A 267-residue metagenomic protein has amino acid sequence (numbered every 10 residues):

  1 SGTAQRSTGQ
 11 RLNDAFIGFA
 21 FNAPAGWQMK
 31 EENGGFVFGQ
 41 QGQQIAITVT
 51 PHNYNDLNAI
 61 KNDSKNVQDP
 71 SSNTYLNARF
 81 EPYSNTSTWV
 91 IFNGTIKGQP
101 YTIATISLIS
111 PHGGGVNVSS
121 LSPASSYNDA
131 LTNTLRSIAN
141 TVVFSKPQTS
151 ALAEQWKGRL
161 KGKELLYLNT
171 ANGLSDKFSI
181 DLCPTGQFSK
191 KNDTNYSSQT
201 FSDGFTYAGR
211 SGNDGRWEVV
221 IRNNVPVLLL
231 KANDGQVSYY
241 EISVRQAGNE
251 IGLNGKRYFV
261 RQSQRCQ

Functional and structural regions predicted by a protein language model:
S1-A4, G9-L12, G18, M29 (+5 more regions): Lipid interaction determinants
A20-N22: Mature N-terminal segment immediately following signal peptide/propeptide cleavage in secreted/periplasmic
G35-G42: A short beta-strand-loop micro-motif that forms or neighbors metal/cofactor- and ligand-binding patches at active-site
